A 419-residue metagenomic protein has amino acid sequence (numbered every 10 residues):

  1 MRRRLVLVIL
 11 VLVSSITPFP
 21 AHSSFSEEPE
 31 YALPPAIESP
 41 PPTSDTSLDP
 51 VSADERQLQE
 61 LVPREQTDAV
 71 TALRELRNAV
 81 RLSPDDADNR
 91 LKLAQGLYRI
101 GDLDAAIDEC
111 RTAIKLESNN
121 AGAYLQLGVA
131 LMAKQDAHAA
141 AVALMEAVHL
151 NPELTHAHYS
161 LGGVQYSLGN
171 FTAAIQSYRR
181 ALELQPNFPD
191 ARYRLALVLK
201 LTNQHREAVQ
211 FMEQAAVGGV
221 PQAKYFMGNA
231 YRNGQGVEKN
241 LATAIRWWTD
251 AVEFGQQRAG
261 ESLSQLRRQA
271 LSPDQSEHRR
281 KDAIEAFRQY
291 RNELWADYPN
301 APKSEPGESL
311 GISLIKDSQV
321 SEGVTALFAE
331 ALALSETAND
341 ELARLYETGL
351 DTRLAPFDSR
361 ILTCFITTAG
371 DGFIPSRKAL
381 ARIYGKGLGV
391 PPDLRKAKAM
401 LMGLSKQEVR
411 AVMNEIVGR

Functional and structural regions predicted by a protein language model:
R64-E65, Y98, L125, M132 (+8 more regions): Position-specific recognition of the canonical hydrophobic site in helix A of tetratricopeptide repeat
D85, N119, E153, N187 (+12 more regions): Short helix-capping/linker turns of helical repeat alpha-solenoids
